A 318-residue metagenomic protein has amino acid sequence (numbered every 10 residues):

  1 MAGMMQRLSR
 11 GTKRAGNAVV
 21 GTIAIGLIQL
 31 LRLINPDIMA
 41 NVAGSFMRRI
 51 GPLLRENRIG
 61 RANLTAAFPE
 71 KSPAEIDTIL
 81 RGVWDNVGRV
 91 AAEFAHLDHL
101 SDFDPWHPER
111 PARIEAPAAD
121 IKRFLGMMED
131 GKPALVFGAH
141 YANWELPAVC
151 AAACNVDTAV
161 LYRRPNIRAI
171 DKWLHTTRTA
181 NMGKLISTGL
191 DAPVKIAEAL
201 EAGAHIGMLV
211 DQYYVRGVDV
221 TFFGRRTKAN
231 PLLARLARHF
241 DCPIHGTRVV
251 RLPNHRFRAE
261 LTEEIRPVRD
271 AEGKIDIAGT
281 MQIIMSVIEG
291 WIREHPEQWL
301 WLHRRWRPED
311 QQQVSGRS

Functional and structural regions predicted by a protein language model:
A2-G138, K172, A180-M182: Membrane-anchoring hydrophobic helices of lipid-metabolizing enzymes
T12-A15, E70, A74-R81, G126-M128 (+2 more regions): Non-catalytic C-terminal accessory region of glycerolipid acyltransferases and related lyso-lipid remodeling enzymes
L27, R61, P147-A148, L174 (+2 more regions): Generic structural marker for isolated residues within well-ordered, non-membrane alpha-helices of soluble domains
Q29-I34, N143-A148, V194-G207: Short, composition-biased local secondary-structure segments
P117-I121, W144, I170, G189-P193 (+2 more regions): Amphipathic coiled-coil/heptad-repeat helices and related helical stalk/stem segments that mediate oligomerization
I121-L125, A148, L174-H175, I196-A197 (+1 more regions): Short amphipathic alpha-helical segments and helix-helix/interface helices
D130-G189, V215-V220, R226, R251: Catalytic core of membrane glycerolipid acyltransferases/transacylases, capturing the structured, soluble-facing
